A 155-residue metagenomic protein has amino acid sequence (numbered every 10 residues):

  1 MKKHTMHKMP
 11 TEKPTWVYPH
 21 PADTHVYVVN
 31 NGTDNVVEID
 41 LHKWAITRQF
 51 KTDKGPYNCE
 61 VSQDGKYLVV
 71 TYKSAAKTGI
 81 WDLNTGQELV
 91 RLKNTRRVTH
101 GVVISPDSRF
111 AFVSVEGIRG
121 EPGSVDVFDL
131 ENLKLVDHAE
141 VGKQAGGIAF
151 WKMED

Functional and structural regions predicted by a protein language model:
M1-D155: Predominantly soluble domains enriched in secretory-pathway, periplasmic, or organellar proteins
